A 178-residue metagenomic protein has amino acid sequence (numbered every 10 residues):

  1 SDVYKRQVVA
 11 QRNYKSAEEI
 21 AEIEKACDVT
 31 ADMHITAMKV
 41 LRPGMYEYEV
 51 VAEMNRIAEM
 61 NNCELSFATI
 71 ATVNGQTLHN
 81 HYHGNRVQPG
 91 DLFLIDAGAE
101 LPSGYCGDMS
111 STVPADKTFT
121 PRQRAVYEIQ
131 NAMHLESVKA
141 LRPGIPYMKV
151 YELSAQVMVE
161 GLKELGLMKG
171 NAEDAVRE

Functional and structural regions predicted by a protein language model:
S1-E178: Active-site neighborhoods and metal-handling regions in enzymes and metal-associated proteins
